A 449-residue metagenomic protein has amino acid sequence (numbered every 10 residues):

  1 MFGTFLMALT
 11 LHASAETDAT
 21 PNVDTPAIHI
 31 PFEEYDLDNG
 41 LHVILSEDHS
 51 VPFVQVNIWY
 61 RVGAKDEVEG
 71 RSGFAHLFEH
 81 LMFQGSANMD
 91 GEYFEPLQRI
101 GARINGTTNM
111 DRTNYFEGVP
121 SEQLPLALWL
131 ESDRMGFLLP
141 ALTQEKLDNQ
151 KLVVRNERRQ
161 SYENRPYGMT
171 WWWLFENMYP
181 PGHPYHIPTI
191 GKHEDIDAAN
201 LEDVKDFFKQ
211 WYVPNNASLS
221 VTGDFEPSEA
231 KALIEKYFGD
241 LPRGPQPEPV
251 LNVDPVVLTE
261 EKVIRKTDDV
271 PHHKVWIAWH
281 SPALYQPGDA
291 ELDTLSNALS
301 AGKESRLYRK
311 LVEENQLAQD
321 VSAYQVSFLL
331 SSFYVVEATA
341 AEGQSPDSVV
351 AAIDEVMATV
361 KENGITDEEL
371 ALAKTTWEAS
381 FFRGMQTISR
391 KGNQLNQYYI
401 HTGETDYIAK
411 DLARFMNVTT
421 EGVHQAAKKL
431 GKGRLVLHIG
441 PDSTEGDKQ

Functional and structural regions predicted by a protein language model:
M1-T10: Bacterial N-terminal signal peptides
E16-A19, V23, S218-S220, A278-H280 (+4 more regions): C-terminal regions of mature proteins
D18, L139, P180-P181, T189 (+4 more regions): An aromatic/glycine/proline-enriched structural segment found at the starts of mature extracellular/organellar domains
T25-Y60: Mature N-terminal segment immediately following signal peptide/propeptide cleavage in secreted/periplasmic
Q55-G118, E163, H186-I190, A301-L317 (+1 more regions): M16/MPP (pitrilysin/insulinase) zinc-metallopeptidase core fold and M16-derived inactive scaffolds
E95-Q98, L138-R158, E226, P245-T259 (+4 more regions): Acidic/histidine-enriched alpha-helical segments
A127-L130, R134, L138, S161-V213 (+4 more regions): Scaffold signal of the M16-like zinc-metallopeptidase fold and its non-catalytic homologs
W276-H280, L299-A340: A structural supersecondary motif
